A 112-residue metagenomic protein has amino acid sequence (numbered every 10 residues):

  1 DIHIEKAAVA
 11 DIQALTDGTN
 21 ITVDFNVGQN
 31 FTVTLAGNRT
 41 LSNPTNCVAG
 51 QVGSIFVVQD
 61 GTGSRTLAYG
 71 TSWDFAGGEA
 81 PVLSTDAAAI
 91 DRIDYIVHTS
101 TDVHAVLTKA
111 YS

Functional and structural regions predicted by a protein language model:
D1-D74, A89-S112: Exposed extracellular interaction/assembly regions and N-terminal maturation sites
S42-N43, E79-S84: Beta-strand-rich interaction surfaces with strong enrichment in secreted/lumenal proteins
